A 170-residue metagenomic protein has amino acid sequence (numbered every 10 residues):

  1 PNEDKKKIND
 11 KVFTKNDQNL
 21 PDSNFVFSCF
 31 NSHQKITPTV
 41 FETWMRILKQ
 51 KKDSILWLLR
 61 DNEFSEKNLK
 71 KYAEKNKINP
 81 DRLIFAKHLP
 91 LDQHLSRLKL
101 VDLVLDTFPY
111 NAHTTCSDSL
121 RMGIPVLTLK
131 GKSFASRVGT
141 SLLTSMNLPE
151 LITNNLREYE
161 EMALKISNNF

Functional and structural regions predicted by a protein language model:
P1-A86, R97: Conserved catalytic-core segment of nucleotide-activated headgroup transferases in glycan assembly
C29-S32, L58-N62, K87-L89, T107-P109 (+2 more regions): Active-site proximal loops enriched in glycine and acidic residues that flank catalytic Cys/His/Asp and coordinate
P38, D92, L156-R157: Residues in well-ordered alpha-helical elements
E42, K67, D92, H113-T114 (+1 more regions): Residue-level marker for well-ordered alpha-helical positions
A73-N76, D102, T144-M146: Short, hinge-like loop/turn segments at secondary-structure boundaries
P80, T107-F170: Catalytic binding pocket for nucleotide-activated donors in carbohydrate/polymer assembly enzymes
P90-V101, S117, R121: Short acidic alpha-helix that forms the nucleotide-activated donor recognition element in Leloir-type transferases
K99-P109: Acidic donor-binding loop of glycosyltransferase active sites
